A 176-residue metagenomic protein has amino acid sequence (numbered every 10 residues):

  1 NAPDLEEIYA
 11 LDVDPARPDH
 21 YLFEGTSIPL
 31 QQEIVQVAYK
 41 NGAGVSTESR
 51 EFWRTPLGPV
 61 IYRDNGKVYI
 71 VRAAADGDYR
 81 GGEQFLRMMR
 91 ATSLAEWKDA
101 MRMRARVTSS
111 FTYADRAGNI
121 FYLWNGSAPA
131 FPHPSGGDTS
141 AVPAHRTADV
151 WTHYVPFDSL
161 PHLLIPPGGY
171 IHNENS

Functional and structural regions predicted by a protein language model:
N1-S176: Mature extracytoplasmic enzyme cores
